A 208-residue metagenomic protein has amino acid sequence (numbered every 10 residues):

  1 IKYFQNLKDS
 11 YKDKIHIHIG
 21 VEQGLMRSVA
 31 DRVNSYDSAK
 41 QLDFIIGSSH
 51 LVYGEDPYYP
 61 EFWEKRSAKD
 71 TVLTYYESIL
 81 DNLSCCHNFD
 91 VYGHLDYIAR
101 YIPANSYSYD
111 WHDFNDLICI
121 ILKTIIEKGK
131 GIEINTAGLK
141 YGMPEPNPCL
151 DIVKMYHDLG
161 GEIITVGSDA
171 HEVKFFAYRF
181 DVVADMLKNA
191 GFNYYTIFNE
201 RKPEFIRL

Functional and structural regions predicted by a protein language model:
I1-E77, V173-F175: A metal-dependent hydrolase metal-coordination microenvironment
Y3-D13, V33-I46, L83-H87, I120-G129 (+2 more regions): Acidic (Asp/Glu)-rich catalytic clusters
I15, F44, D90, I164 (+1 more regions): Secondary-structure boundary/capping signal
I19-L25, S49, G93-L95, I134-T136 (+1 more regions): A cross-domain feature marking catalytic cores of carbohydrate-active enzymes and several ubiquitous metabolic/repair
E22, Y97, E200-K202: Residues that form or immediately flank small-molecule/cofactor binding pockets and catalytic motifs
K40-I125, G131-P146: Divalent metal-binding pocket/active-site signature
Y53, N105-L208: Charged catalytic cores and adjacent phosphate/nucleic-acid-binding surfaces used for phosphate/nucleic-acid chemistry
